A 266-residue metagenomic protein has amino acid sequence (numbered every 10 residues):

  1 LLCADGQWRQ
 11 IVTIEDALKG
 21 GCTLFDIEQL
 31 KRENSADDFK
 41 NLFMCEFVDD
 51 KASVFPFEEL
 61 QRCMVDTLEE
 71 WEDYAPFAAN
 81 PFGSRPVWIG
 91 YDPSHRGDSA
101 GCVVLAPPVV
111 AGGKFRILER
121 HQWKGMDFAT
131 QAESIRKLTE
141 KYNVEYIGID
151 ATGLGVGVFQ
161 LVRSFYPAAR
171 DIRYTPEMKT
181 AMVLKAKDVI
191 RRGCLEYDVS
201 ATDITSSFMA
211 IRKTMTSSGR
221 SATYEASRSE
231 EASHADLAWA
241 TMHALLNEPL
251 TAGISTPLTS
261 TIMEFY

Functional and structural regions predicted by a protein language model:
L1-L30, E140, V158-R163, D171: ASCE P-loop NTPase helicase motor core
I11-Y91: ATPase catalytic-site recognition across NTP-hydrolyzing enzymes
D16, F47, M64, P93-G97 (+3 more regions): Short, flexible loop/turn elements at secondary-structure junctions
P81-P108: Gly/Thr-rich phosphate-binding beta-strand-loop-beta motif of the actin/hexokinase/Hsp70
V109-R220: Mg2+-dependent endonuclease catalytic cores in nucleic-acid-processing enzymes, primarily RNase H-like
R120, A235, M242-Y266: Acidic two-metal-ion nuclease catalytic site recognized across multiple nuclease folds, prominently DnaQ/RNase D-T
S217-E231: Short, solvent-exposed helix-loop connector elements
